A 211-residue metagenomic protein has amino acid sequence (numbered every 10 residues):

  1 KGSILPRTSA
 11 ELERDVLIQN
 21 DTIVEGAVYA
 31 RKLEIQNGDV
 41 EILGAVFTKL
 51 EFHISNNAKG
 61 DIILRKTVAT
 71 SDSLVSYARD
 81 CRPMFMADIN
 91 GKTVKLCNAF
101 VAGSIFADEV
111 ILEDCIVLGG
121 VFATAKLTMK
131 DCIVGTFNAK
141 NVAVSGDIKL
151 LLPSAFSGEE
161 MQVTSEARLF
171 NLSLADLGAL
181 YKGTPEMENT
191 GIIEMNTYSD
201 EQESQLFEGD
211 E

Functional and structural regions predicted by a protein language model:
K1-E211: Intrinsically disordered, low-complexity terminal regions
